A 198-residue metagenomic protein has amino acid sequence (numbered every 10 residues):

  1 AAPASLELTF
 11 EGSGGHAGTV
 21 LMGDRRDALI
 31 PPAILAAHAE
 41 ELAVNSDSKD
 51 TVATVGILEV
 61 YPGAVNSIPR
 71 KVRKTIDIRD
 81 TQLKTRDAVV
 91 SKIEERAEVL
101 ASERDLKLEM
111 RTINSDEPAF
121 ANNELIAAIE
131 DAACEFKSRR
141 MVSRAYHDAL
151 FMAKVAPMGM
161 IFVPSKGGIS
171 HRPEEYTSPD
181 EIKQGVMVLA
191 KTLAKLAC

Functional and structural regions predicted by a protein language model:
A1-L83: Midchain, well-structured core segments that form catalytic/ion-binding scaffolds
T19, E41-V55, L100-R111, K137-S143 (+1 more regions): Flexible, glycine/charged-enriched surface loops at secondary-structure junctions
T54-G63, T75-Q82, K107-I126, L150: A short beta-alpha structural unit
R79-L83, T112-S115, G168-P179: Short beta-alpha connecting loops at secondary-structure transitions that line or flank enzyme active sites
A88-E98: Short amphipathic alpha-helices in soluble, non-transmembrane regions that often serve as interface/regulatory elements
S138-V188: Zn-dependent metallopeptidase/amidohydrolase metal-coordination segment
V188-L196: C-terminal alpha-helix
